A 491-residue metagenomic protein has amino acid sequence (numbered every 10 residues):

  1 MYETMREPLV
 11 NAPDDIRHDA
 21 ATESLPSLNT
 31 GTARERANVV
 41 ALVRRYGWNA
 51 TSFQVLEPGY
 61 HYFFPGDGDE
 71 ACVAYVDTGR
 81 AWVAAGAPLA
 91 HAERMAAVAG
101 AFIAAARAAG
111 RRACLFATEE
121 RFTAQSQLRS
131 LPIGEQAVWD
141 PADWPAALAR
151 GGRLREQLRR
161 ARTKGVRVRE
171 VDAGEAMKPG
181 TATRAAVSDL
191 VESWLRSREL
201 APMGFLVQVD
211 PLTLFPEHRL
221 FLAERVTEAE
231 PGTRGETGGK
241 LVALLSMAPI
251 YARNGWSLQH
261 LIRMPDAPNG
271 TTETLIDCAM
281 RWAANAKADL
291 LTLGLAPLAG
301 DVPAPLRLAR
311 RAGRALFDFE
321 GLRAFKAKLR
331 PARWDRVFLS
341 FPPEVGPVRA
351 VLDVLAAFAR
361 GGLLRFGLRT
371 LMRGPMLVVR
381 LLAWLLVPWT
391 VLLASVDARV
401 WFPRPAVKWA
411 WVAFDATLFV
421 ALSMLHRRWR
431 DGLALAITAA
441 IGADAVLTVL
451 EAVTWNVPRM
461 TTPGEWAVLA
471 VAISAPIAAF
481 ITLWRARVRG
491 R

Functional and structural regions predicted by a protein language model:
T4, P8, Q125-G152, L293-L371: Active-site/acyl-donor-binding loops of N-acyltransferases
P26-A81, C114-S130, A142-Q157, G165-V302 (+2 more regions): A conserved beta-strand-loop-helix scaffold within acyl/acetyltransferase catalytic domains
W384, P388, K408-M424, A439-A443: Core segments of alpha-helical transmembrane spans in multipass integral membrane proteins
V391-V400, T448-P458: Juxtamembrane "helix-exit" motif on the non-cytosolic side of transmembrane helices
F402-W411, V457-A470: Non-cytosolic membrane-interface motifs at loop->transmembrane helix junctions
D415, L433-A452, A470-I477: Hydrophobic alpha-helical membrane segments
L422-L433: Juxtamembrane helix-break-helix junctions at the cytosolic face of small multi-pass alpha-helical membrane proteins
A472-R491: Membrane-water interface at the C-terminal end of transmembrane alpha helices
